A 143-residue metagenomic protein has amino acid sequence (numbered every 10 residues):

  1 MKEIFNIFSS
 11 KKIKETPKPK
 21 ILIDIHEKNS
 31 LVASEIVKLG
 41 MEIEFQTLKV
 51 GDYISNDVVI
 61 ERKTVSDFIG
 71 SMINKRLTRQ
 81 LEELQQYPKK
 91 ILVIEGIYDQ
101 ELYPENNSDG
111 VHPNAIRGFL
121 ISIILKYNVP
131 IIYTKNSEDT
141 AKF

Functional and structural regions predicted by a protein language model:
K2-F45, G51-N56: Acidic-basic catalytic patches of nuclease active cores, encompassing PD-(D/E)XK and other metal-cofactor nuclease
E42-F143: Extended, alpha-helix-rich binding/interface surfaces that flank or overlap catalytic cores and mediate recognition
